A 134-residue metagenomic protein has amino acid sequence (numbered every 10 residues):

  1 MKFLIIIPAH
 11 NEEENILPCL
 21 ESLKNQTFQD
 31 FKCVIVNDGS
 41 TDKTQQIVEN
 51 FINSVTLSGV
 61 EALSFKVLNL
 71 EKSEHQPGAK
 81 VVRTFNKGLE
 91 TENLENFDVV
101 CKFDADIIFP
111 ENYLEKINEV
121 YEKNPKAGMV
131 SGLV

Functional and structural regions predicted by a protein language model:
K2-L4, K32: Cell-envelope/extracellular polymer assembly enzymes that use nucleotide-activated donors
E12-N15, S40: Donor nucleotide-sugar binding loop of glycosyltransferases
L17, D42-F51: Acidic helix N-cap motif at the loop->helix transition within catalytic regions of sugar-transfer enzymes
E21-D30: Short, acidic, metal-binding catalytic loop of nucleotide-sugar glycosyltransferases
N37-Q46, K72, I107: A conserved acidic beta->alpha catalytic loop
V82-V99: Active-site nucleotide-sugar/metal-binding loop of Leloir-type enzymes
N96-I108: Short beta-strand-to-loop acidic/aromatic patch adjacent to the donor-nucleotide binding site
I108-V134: Conserved donor NDP-sugar-binding/catalytic core segment of glycosyltransferases
